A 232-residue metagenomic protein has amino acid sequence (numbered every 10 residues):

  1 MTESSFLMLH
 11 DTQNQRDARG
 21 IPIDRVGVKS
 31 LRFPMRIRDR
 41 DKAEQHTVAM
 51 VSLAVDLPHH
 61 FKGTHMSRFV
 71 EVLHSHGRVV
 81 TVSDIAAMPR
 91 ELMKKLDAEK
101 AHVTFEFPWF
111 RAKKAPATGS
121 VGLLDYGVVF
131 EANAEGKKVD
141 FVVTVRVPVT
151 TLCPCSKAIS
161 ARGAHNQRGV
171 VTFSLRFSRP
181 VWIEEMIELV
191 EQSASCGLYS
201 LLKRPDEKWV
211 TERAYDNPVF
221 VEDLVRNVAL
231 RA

Functional and structural regions predicted by a protein language model:
T2-R231: N-terminal intrinsically disordered, cationic/polar leader segments that include organellar targeting peptides
